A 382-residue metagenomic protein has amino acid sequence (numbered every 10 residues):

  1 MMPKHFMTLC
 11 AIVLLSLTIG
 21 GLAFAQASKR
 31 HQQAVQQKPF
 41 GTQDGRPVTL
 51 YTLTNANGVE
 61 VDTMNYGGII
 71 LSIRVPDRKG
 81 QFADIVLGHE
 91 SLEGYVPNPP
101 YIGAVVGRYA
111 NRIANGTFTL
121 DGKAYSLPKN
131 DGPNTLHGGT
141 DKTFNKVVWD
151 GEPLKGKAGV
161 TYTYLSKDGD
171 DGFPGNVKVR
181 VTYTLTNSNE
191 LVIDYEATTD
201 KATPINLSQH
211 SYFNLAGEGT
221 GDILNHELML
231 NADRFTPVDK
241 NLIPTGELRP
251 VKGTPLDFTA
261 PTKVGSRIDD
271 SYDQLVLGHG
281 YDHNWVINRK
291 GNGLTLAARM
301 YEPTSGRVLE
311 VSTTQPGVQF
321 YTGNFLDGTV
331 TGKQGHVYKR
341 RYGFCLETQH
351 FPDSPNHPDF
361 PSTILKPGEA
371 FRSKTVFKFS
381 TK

Functional and structural regions predicted by a protein language model:
M1-C10: Bacterial N-terminal signal peptides that target proteins for export
C10-G21: Bacterial N-terminal signal peptides
Q26-V59, N65-K382: An exposed, glycine/acidic-rich loop-and-rim segment of catalytic or binding clefts
